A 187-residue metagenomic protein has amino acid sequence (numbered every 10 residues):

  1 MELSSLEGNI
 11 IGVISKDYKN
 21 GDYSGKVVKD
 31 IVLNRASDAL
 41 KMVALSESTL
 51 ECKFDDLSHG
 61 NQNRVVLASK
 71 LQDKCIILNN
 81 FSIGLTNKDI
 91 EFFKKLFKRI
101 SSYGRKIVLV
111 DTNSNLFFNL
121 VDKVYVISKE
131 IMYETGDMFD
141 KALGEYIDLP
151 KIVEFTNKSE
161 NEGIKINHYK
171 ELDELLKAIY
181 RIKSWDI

Functional and structural regions predicted by a protein language model:
A39-D55: Conserved ABC nucleotide-binding domain
D55-V65: ABC ATPase nucleotide-binding domain "signature motif"
I77-T86: Walker B catalytic motif
I90-Y103: Helical segment within the ABC ATPase nucleotide-binding domain
V110-T112: H-loop/switch region of ABC-family ATPase nucleotide-binding domains
F117-N119: A short, surface-exposed alpha-helical micro-motif characterized by mixed small hydrophobic and charged/polar residues
Y125-T135: Conserved switch/coupling elements of ABC/ABC-like ATPase nucleotide-binding domains
A142-I187: ABC ATPase nucleotide-binding domains
